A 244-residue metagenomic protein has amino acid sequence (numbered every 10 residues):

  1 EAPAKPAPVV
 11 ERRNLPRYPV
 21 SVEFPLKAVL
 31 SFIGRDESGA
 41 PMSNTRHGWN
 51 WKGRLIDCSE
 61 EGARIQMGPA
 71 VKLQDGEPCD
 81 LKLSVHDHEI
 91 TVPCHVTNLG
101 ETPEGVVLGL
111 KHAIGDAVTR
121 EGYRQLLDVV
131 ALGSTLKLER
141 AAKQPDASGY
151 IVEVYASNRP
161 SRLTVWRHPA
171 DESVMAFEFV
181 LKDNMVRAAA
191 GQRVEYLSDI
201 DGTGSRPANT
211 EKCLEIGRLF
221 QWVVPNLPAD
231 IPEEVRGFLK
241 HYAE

Functional and structural regions predicted by a protein language model:
E1-C58, R124-T164: N-terminal helix initiation/capping motif
V10-R13, G62-P69: Short alpha-helix capping/helix-loop boundary micro-motifs
S21-P25, G68-L83: Short coil-to-beta transition motif at edge beta-strands of beta-rich domains
G53, V92-N98: Short beta-strand-centered aromatic/proline hotspots
A63-M67, G100-I114: Short, solvent-exposed secondary-structure boundary/capping segments
V85-D87: Low-complexity, intrinsically disordered, polar/proline/glycine/glutamine-rich protein-protein interaction regions
E172-T203: Acidic, aromatic-enriched beta-alpha/helix-loop junctions
G191-E244: Mixed-charge, Lys/Arg-enriched low-complexity segments
